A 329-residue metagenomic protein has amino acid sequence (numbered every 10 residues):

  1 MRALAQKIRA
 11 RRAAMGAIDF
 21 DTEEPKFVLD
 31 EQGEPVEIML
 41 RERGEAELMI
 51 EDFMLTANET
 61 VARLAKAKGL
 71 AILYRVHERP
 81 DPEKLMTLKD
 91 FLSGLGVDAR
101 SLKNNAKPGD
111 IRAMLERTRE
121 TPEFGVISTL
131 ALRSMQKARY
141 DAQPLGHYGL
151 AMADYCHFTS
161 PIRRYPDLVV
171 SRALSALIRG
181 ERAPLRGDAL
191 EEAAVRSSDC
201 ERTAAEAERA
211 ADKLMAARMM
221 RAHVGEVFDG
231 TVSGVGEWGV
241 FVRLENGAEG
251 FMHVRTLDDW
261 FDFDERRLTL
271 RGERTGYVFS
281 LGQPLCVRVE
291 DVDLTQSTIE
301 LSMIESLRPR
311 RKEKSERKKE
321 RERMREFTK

Functional and structural regions predicted by a protein language model:
M1-L244, A248-D258, G282, S297-I299 (+1 more regions): Electropositive polyanion-binding surfaces
D52, H223-E226, F261-V287: Short nucleic-acid-contacting surface segments enriched for D/E, G, S/T with interspersed K/R
S233, E290-V292: Conserved positions in beta-strands of structured domains
E265, V292-L294: Short linear motifs in intrinsically disordered/low-complexity regions
T269, P309-R311: C-terminal, low-ordered peptide segments at domain boundaries
L301-P309: Short, compositionally biased
